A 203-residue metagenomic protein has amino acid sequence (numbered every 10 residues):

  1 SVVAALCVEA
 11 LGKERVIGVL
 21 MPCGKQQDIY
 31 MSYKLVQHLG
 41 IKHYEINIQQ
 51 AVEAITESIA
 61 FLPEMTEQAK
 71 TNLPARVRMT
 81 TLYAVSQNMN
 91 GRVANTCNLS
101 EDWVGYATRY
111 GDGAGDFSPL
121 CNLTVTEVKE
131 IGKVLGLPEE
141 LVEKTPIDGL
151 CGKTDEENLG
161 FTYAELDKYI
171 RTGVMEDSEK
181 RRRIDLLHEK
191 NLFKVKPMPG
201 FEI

Functional and structural regions predicted by a protein language model:
S1-A4, I29-Y33: Short, surface-exposed alpha-helical segments at coil->helix boundaries
V2-E9, E14-I17, G24, Q37-Q50 (+2 more regions): ATP/NTP-dependent adenylation/nucleotidyl-transfer catalytic domains that generate, transfer, or process NMP-activated
M31, I55-T56: Hydrolase active-site cap/lid region
V77-T81: Well-ordered alpha-helical segments embedded in enzymatic catalytic cores
